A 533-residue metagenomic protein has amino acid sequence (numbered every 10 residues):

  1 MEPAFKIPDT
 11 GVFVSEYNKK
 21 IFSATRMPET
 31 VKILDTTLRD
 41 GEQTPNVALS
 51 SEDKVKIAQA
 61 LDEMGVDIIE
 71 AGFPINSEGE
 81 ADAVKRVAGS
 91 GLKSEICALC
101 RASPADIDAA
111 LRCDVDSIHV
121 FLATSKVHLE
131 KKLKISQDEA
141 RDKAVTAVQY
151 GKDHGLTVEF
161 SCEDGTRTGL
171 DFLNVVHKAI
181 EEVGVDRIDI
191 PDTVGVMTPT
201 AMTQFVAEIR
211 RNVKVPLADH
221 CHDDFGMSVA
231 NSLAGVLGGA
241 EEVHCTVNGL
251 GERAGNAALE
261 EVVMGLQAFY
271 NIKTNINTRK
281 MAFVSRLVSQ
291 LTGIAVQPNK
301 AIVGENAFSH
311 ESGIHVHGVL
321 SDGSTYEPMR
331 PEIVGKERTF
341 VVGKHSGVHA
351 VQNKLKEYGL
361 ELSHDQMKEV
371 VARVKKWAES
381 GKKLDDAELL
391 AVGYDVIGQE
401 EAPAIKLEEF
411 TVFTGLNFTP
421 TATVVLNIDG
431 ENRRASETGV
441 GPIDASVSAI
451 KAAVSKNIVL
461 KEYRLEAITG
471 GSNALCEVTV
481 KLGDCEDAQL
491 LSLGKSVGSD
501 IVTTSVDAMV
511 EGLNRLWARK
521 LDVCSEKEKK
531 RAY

Functional and structural regions predicted by a protein language model:
M1-P104, T339-V342, S346-V348, Q352: N-terminal capping/small domains of soluble enzymes
E2-I7, Q43-I68, D82-S90, P104-L217 (+2 more regions): Alpha/beta enzyme core
E2-T37, L266, Y270-S436, S472-L475: A mid-to-C-terminal "edge-of-domain" accessory segment
K20-A24, T30, Q43-T44, A48 (+3 more regions): Non-catalytic terminal/interface segments that mediate subunit docking, oligomerization, and allosteric communication
F73-P74, R101-A102, L122-S125, E163-G165 (+7 more regions): Short, ordered loop/turn segments at secondary-structure junctions
K93, L129, D192, H244-E252 (+4 more regions): Short beta-alpha connecting loops at secondary-structure transitions that line or flank enzyme active sites
M197, A201-S321: Catalytic alpha/beta core domains of metabolic enzymes, predominantly
A488-L493, V497-E526, K530: Mixed-charge, glycine-accented linear interaction segment located at domain edges/termini
